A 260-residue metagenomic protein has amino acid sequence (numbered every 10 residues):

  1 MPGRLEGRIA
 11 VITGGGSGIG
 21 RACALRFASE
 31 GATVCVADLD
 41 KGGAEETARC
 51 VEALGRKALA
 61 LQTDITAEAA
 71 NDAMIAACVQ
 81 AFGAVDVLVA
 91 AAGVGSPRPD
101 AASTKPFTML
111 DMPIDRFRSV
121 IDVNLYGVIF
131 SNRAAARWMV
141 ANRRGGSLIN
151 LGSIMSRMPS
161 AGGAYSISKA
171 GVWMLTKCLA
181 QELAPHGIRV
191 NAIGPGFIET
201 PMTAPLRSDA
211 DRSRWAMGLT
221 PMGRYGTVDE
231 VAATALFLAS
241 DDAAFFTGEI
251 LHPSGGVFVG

Functional and structural regions predicted by a protein language model:
G3-C35: Canonical Rossmann dinucleotide-binding motif of NAD(H)/NADP(H)-dependent dehydrogenases/reductases, specifically
G95-R118, A141, A161-A164, A204-S208: Conserved mid-core segment of classical short-chain dehydrogenase/reductases
T108-I129, I149, V172, M222: Catalytic Tyr-X3-Lys loop
D122-N142, A180-Q181, P185, L236 (+1 more regions): Amphipathic alpha-helical dimer-interface segment in Rossmann-like NAD(P)H-dependent oxidoreductases
N132, S168, T176: Active-site helix of classical SDR
S153: Residue(s) in the substrate-gating loop at a strand-loop-helix junction that position the organic substrate next
A184, R189, F246-G248: Short, small/polar-rich loop/turn modules that mediate ligand/substrate recognition or access, typified
A235-L236, T247-G260: Short C-terminal tail/terminal secondary-structure segment of NAD(P)H-dependent dehydrogenase/reductase domains
